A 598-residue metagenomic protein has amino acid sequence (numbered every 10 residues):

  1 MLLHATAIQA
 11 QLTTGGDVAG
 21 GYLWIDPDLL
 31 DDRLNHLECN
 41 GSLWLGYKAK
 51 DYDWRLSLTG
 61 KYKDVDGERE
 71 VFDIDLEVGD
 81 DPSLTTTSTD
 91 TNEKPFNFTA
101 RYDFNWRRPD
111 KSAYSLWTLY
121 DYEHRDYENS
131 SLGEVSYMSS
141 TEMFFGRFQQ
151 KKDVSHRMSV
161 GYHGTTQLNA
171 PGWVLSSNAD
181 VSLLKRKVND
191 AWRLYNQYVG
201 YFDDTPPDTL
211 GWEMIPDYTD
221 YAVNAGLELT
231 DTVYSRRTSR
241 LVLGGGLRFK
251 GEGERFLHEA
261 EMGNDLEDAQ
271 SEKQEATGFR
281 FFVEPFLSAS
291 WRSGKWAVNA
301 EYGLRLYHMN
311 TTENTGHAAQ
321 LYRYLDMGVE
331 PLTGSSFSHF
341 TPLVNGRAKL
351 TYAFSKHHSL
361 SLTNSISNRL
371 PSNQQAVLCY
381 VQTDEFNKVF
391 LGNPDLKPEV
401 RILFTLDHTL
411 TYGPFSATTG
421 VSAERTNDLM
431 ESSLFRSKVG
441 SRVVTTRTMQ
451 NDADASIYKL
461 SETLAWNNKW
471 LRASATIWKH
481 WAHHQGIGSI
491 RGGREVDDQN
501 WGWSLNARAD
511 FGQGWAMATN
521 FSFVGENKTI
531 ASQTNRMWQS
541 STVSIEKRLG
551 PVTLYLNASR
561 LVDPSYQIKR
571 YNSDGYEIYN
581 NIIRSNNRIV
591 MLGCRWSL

Functional and structural regions predicted by a protein language model:
M1-S136, F145-K185, E228-G244, R248 (+13 more regions): Membrane-proximal, glycine/serine-rich, low-complexity loop/turn segments characteristic of large bacterial
G20-D28, D81-S88, S140-F148, D203-M214 (+11 more regions): Extracytoplasmic loops and strand-loop junctions of Gram-negative outer membrane beta-barrel proteins
D32-N35, D90-K94, Q150-H156, I215-Y221 (+9 more regions): Replace "Gram-negative outer membrane beta-barrel proteins" with "bacterial and organellar outer membrane beta-barrel
V135-D153, R157, A170-F286, M327-P331: Replace "related TpsB outer-membrane translocases also match" with "some related outer-membrane beta-barrels such as
A222-N224, L391-N393, K397, L403 (+2 more regions): Outer membrane beta-barrel strand-and-loop segments of large Gram-negative receptors, especially TonB-dependent
R240-S355, V381: Signature of Gram-negative outer-membrane beta-barrel scaffolds
V283, P342, N451-S489, G493-S544 (+2 more regions): Outer/extracellular conduits and scaffolds centered on Gram-negative outer-membrane beta-barrels
H308-G328, S338, H357-I402, A423-S441 (+1 more regions): Surface-exposed extracellular loop regions of Gram-negative outer-membrane beta-barrel proteins, predominantly
